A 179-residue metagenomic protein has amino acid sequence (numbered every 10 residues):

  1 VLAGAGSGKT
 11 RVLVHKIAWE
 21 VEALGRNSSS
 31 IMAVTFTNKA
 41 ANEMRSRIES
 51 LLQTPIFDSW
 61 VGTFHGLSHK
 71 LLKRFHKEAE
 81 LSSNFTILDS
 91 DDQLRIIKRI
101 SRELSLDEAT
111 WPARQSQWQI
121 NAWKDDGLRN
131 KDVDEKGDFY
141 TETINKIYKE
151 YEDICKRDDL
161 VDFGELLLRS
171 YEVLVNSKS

Functional and structural regions predicted by a protein language model:
G4-S7, A18-S179: A basic/glycine-biased coupling hinge at the interface between accessory DNA-binding modules
V12-L13: Hydrophobic positions on the alpha1 helix immediately C-terminal to the Walker A/P-loop
